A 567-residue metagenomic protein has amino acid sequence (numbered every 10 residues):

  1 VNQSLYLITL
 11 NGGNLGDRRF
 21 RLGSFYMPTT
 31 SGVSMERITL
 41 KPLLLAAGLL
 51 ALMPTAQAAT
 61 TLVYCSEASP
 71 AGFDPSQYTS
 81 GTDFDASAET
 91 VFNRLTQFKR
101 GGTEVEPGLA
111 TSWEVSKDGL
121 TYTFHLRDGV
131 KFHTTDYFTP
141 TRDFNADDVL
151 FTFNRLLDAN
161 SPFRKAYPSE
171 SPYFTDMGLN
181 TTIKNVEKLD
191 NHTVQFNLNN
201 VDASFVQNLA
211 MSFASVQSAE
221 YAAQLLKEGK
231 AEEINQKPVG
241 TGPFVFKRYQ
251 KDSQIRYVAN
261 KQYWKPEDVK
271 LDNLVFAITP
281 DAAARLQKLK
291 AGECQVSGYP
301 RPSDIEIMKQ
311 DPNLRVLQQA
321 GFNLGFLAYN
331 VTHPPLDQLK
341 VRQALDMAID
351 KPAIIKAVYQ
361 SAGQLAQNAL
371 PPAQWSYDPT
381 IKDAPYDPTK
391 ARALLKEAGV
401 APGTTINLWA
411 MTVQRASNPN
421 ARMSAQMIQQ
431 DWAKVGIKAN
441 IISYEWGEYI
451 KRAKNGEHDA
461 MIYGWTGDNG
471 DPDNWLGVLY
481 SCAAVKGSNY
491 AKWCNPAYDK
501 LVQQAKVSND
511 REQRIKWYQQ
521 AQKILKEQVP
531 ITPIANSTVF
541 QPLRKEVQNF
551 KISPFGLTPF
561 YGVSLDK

Functional and structural regions predicted by a protein language model:
G23, T29, H125, L157-A222: Surface-exposed binding/hinge segments that line and control ligand-binding clefts or catalytic entry sites
T60-S66, A86, A203, Q250-Q254 (+5 more regions): Detector for C-terminal structural segments
C65-K117, N154, S161, V239-T241: N-terminal lobe/hinge region of extracytoplasmic solute-binding protein
S69-A86, L109-A110, D136-P140, A203-S215 (+3 more regions): A structural "hinge/loop" feature
K99-R100, N180-T181, E187, N191-H192 (+4 more regions): Gly/Pro-rich hinge or "lid" segments in bacterial periplasmic/extracellular proteins
T111-P162, Q195, P335: Aromatic- and charge-enriched surface segment that lines or borders ligand/interaction sites
G229-N235, K261-I307, Q318, A425 (+1 more regions): Ligand-site clamp/hinge motif
F244, N330, L365-A398, R415-M423: Structural transition elements
